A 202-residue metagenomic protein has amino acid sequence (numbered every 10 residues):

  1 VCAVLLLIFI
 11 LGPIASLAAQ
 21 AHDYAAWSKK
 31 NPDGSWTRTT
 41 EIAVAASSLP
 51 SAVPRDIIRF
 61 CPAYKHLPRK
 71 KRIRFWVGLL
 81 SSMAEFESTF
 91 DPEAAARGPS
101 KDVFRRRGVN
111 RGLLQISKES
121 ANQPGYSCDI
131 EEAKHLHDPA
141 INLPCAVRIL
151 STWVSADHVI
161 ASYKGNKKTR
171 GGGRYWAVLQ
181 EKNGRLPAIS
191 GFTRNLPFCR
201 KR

Functional and structural regions predicted by a protein language model:
A3-P13: Bacterial N-terminal signal peptides
I14-A21: Sec/Tat signal peptide C-region and signal peptidase I cleavage site
A21-R202: Catalytic glycan-binding domains that act on GlcNAc-containing polysaccharides
